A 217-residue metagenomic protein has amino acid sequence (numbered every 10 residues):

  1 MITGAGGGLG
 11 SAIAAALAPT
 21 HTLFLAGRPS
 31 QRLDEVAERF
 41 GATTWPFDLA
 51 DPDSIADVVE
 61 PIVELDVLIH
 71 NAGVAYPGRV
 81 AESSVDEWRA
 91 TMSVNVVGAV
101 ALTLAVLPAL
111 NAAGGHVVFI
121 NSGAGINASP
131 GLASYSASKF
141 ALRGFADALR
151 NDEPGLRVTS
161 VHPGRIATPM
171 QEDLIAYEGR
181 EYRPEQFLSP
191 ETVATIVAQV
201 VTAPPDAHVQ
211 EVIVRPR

Functional and structural regions predicted by a protein language model:
G6-G7: Conserved glycine-rich cofactor-binding loop
T20-E35: Conserved glycine-rich Rossmann-like NAD(P)H-binding loop of the short-chain dehydrogenase/reductase
P46-D57, V85: The beta1-alpha1 cofactor-binding region of Rossmann-like NAD(H)/NADP(H)-dependent oxidoreductases
R79-V80, E87-R89: Substrate-binding pocket helix/loop in short-chain dehydrogenase/reductase
T103, S138: Active-site helix of classical SDR
S122: Residue(s) in the substrate-gating loop at a strand-loop-helix junction that position the organic substrate next
L156, S160-P163, R180-R217: C-terminal helical subdomain
